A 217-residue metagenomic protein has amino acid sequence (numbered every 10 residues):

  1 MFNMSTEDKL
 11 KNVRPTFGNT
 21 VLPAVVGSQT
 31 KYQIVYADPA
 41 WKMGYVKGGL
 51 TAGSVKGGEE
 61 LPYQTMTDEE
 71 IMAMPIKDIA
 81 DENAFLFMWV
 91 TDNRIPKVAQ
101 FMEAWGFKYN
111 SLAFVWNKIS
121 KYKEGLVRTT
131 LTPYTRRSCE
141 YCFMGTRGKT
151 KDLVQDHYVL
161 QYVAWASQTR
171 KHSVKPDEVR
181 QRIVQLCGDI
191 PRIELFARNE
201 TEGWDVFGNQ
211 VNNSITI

Functional and structural regions predicted by a protein language model:
M1-I217: Class I S-adenosyl-L-methionine-dependent methyltransferase catalytic core
